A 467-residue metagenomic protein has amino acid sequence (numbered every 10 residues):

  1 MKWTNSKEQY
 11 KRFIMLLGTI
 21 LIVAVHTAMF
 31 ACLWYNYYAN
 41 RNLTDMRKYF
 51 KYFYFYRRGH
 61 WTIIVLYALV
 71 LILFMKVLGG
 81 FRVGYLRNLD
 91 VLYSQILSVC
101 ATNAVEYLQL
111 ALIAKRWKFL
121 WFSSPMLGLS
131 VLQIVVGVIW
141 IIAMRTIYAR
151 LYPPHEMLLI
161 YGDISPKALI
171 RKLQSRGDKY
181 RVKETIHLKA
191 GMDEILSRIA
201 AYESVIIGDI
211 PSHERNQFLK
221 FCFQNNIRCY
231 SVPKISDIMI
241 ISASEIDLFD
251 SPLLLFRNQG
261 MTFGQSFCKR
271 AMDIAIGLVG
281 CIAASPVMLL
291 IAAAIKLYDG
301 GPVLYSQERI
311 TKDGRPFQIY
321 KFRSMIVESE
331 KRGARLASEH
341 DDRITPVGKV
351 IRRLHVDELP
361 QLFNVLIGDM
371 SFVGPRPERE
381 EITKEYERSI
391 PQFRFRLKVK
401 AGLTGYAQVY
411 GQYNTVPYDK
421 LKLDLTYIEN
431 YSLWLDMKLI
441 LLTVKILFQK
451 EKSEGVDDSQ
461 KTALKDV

Functional and structural regions predicted by a protein language model:
M1-A149: Signature of alpha-helical transmembrane segments in polytopic membrane proteins
M1-M29, I142-S285, E454-G455, S459-V467: N-terminal hydrophobic signal-anchor/signal peptide
T4-N5, R394-V467: C-terminal terminal-structure detector
Q95, V99, P154-L169, P302-M325: Membrane-cytosol interface motif
Q95-V99, N103, A271-V279, L354: Loop-to-transmembrane-helix entry motif
S236-D237, Y305-R343, T404-K422: Short, glycine-rich, amphipathic interfacial segments at transmembrane boundaries or analogous
Q265-E328, N364, L439-V467: A hydrophobic, helix-centered structural microdomain
E339-K400, L439-T443: A short, structured surface patch at a secondary-structure boundary
